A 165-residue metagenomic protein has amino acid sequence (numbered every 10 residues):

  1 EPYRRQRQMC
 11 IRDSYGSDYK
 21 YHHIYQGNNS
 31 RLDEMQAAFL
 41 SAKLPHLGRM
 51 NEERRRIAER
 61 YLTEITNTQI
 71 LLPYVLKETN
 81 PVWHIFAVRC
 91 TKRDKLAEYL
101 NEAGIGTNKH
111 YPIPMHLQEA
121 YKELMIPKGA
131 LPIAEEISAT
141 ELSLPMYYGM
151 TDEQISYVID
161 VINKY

Functional and structural regions predicted by a protein language model:
R5-Q8, R12-Y165: PLP-dependent aminotransferase class I/II
